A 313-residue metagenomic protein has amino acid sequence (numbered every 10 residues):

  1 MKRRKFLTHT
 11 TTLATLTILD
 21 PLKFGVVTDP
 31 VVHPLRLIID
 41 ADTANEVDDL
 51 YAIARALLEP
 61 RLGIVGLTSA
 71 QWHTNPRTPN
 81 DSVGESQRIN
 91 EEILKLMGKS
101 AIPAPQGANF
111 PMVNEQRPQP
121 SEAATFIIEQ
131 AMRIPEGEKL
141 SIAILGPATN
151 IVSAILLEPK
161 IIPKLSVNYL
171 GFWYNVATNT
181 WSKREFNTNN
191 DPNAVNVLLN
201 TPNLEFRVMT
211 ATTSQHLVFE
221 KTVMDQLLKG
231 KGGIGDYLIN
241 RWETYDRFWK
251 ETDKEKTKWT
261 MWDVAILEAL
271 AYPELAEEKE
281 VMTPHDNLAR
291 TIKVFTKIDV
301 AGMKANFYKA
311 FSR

Functional and structural regions predicted by a protein language model:
L7-R313: N-terminal acidic, glycine/proline-rich low-complexity segments
